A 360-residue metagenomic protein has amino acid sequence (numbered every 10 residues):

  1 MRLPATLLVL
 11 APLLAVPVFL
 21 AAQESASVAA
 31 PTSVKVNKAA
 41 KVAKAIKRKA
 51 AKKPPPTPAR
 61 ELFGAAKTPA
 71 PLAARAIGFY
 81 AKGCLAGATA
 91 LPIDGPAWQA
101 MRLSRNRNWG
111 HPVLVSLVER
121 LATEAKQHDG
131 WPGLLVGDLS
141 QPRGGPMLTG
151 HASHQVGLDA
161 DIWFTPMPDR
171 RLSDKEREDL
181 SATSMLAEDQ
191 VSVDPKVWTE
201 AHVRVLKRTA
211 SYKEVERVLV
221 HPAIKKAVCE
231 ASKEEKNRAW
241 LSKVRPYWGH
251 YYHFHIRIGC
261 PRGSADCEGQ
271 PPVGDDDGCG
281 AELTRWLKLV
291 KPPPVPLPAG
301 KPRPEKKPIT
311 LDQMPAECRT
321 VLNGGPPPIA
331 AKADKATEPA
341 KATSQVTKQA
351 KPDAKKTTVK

Functional and structural regions predicted by a protein language model:
M1-Q23: Sec-dependent N-terminal signal peptides
A22-R48: N-terminal propeptides/low-complexity segments immediately following signal peptides in secreted or periplasmic proteins
I46-G78: Solvent-exposed N-terminal domain segments of exported/luminal and surface proteins
K49, P54, K175-K360: Catalytic cores and adjacent binding grooves of peptidoglycan-active enzymes
A59-P71, L117-T149, L219-K243: Extended, low-complexity, intrinsically disordered C-terminal regulatory tails of eukaryotic serine/threonine kinases
P71-V136, W198-K207, Y212: Active-site acidic/histidine clusters and adjacent loop/turn architecture that either coordinate catalytic ions
G130-L135, V156-A160, E214, H250-F254: Envelope-exposed proteins and targeting segments
Q141-P195: Acidic/His-rich structured neighborhood in mature extracellular/periplasmic domains
